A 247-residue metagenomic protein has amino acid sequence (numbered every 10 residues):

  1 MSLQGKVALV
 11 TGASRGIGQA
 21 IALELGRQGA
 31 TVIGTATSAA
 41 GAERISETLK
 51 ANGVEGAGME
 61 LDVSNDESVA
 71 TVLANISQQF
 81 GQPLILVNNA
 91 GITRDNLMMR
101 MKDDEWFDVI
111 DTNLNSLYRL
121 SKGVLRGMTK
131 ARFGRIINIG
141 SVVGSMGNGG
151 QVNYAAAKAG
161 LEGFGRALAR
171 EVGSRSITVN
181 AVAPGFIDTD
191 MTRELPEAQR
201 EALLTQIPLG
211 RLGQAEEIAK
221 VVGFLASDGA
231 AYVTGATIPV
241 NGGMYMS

Functional and structural regions predicted by a protein language model:
V7, S14-R15: Conserved glycine-rich cofactor-binding loop
Q28-R44: Conserved glycine-rich Rossmann-like NAD(P)H-binding loop of the short-chain dehydrogenase/reductase
L97-M98, K102-I110, T192, L203: Substrate-binding pocket helix/loop in short-chain dehydrogenase/reductase
S121, A157, G165: Active-site helix of classical SDR
R126, R170-S174, A231: Alpha-helical segment proximal to the catalytic Tyr-Lys
S141: Residue(s) in the substrate-gating loop at a strand-loop-helix junction that position the organic substrate next
G173, T178, V233-G235, N241: Short, small/polar-rich loop/turn modules that mediate ligand/substrate recognition or access, typified
